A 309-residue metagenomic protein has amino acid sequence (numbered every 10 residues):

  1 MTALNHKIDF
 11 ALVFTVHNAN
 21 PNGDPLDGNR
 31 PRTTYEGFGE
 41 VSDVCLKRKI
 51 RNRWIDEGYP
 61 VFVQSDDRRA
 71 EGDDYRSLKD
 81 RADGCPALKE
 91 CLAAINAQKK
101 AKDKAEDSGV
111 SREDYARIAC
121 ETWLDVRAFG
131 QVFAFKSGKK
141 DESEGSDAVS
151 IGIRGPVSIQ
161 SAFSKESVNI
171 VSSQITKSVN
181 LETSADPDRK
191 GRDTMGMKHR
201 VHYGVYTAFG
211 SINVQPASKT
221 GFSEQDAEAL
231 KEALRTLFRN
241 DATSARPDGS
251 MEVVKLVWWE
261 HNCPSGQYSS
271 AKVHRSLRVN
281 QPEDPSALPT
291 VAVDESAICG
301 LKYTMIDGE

Functional and structural regions predicted by a protein language model:
M1-E309: RNA-binding basic/glycine-rich loop and surface signature characteristic of RAMP-family CRISPR effectors
